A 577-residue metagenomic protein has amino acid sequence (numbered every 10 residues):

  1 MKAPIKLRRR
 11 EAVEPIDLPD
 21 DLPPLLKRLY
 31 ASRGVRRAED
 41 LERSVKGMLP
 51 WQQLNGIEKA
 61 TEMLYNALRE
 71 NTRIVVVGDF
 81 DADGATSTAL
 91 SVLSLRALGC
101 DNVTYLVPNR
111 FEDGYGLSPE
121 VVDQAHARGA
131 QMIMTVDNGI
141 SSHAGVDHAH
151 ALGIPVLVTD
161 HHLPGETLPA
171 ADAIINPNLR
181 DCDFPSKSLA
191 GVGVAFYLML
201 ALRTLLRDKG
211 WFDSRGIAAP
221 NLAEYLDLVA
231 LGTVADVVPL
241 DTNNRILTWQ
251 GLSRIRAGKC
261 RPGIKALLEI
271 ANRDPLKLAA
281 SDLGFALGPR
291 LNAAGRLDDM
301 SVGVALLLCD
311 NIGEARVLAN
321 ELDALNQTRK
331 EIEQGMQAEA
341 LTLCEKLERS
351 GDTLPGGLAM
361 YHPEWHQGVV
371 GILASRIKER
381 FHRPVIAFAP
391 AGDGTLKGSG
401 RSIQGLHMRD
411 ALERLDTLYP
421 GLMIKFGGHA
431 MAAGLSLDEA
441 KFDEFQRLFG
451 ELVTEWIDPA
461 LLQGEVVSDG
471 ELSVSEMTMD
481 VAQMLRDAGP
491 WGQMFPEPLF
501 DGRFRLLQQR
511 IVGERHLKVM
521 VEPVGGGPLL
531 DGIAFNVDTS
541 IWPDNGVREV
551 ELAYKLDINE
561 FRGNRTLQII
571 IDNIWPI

Functional and structural regions predicted by a protein language model:
K2, R8-M132, L152-G153, R207-K441 (+2 more regions): Hydrophobic helix-and-loop "lid/oligomerization" segment in the mid-to-C-terminal part of catalytic domains
N66, E166-N176, I264, V521-P528: Acidic-glycine-rich active-site phosphate/pyrophosphate-binding loop
R69-E70, E314-N320, A324-M360, D393 (+1 more regions): Mid-to-C-terminal polyanion-binding domains and interfaces
L90, A170-D213, L226-V229, G428: Short alpha-helices
Q131, D172, E551: Conserved acidic residues
V136-V192: Histidine/acidic-residue-rich, glycine-tolerant segments that coordinate divalent metal ions
A144-H148, L373, D480, M484: A short acidic, amphipathic alpha-helical/loop segment
H161-H162, H366, H429, H516: Histidine-centered active-site/metal-ligand motif
